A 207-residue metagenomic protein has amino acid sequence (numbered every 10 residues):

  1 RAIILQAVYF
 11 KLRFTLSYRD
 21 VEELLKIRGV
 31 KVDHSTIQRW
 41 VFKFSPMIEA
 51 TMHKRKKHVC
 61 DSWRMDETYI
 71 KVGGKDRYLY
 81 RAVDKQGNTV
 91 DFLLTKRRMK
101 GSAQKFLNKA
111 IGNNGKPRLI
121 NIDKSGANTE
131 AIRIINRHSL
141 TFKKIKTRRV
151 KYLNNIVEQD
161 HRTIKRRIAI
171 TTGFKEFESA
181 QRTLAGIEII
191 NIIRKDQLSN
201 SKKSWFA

Functional and structural regions predicted by a protein language model:
R1-A207: Residue-level recognition of single "structural anchor" positions that define or cap local secondary structure
